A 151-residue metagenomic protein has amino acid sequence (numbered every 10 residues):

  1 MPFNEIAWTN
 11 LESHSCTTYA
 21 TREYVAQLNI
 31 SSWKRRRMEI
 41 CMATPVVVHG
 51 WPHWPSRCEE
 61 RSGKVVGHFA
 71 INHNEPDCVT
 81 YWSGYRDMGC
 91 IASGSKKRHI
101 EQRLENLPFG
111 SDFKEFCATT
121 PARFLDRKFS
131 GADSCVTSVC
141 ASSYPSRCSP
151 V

Functional and structural regions predicted by a protein language model:
M1-R36, N72-L107: Secreted, propeptide-processed cysteine-rich mini-domains
A7-N10, C41, G50-P52, G84 (+1 more regions): Short amphipathic alpha-helical surface micro-motifs
E23-W51, P55: Positively charged alpha-helical interaction cores common to chromatin-/nucleic-acid-associated regulators
A26-Q27, C41, R98-R103, C117 (+2 more regions): Intrinsically disordered, low-complexity linker/propeptide segments enriched in Ser/Thr/Gly/Pro and acidic residues
K34, K64, K96-K97, K114 (+1 more regions): Context-gated lysine
R35-V47, E105, G110-R123: Extracellular/lumenal glycan-associated surfaces
T44-Y81, T120-V151: Repeat-associated, polar segments at repeat-unit boundaries in modular proteins
